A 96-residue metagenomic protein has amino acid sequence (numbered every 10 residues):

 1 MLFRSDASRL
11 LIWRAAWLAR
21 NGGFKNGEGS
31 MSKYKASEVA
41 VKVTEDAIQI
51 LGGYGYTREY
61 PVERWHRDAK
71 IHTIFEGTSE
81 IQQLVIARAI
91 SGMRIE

Functional and structural regions predicted by a protein language model:
M1-E96: Alpha-helical interface subdomain recognition
